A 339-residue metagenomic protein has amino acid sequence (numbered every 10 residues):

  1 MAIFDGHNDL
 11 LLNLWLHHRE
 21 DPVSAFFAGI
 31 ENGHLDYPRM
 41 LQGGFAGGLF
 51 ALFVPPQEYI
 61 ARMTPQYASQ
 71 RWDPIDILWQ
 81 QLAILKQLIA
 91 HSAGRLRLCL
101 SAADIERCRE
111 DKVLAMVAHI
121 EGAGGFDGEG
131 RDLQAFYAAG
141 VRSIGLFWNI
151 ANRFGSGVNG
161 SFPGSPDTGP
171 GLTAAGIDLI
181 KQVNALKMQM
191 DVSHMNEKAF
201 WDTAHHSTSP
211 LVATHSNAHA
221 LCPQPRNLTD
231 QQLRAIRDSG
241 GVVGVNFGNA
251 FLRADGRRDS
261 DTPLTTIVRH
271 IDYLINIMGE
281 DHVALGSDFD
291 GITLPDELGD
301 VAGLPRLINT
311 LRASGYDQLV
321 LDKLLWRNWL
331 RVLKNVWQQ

Functional and structural regions predicted by a protein language model:
M1-D167, P223-L285, F289-Q339: N-terminal hydrophobic targeting/anchoring segments and the immediately downstream early-domain regions of hydrolases
G125-D127, A138-R226: Divalent metal-binding pocket/active-site signature
